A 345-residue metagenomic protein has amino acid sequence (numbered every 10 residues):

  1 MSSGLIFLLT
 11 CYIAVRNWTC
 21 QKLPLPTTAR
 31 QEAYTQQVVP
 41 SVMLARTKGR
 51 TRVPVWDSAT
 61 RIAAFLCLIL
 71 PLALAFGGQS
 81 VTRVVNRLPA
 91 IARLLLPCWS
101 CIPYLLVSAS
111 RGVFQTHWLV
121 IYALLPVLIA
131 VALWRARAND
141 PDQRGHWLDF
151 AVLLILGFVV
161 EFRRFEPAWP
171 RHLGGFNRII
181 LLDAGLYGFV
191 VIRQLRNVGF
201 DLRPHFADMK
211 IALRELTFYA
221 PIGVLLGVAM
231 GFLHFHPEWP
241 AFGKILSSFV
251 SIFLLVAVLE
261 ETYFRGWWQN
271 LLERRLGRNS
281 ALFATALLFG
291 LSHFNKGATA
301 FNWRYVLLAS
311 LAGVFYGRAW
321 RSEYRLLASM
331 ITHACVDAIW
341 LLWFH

Functional and structural regions predicted by a protein language model:
M1-C20, P24, P40, R46-G77: N-terminal signal-anchor module of multipass membrane proteins
M1-Y12, R61-P71, A92-Y104, A151-G157 (+1 more regions): Alpha-helical transmembrane segments
V15-C20, G78, Y104-G112, V159-P170 (+2 more regions): Juxtamembrane "helix-exit" motif on the non-cytosolic side of transmembrane helices
P26, P141-W147, F162-A257: Juxtamembrane helix-loop-helix connectors linking adjacent transmembrane helices in multi-pass membrane enzymes
S58-I62, A90-R193: Alpha-helical transmembrane segments in multi-pass membrane proteins
I62, F218-H345: Transmembrane helix-loop-helix hairpins at the membrane interface of multi-pass integral membrane proteins
L74-R83, V131-D140, G199, F264 (+1 more regions): C-terminal ends of transmembrane helices
S80-I91, A136-H146, D201-A207, E273-R274: Membrane-interface helix-boundary motifs at transmembrane edges
